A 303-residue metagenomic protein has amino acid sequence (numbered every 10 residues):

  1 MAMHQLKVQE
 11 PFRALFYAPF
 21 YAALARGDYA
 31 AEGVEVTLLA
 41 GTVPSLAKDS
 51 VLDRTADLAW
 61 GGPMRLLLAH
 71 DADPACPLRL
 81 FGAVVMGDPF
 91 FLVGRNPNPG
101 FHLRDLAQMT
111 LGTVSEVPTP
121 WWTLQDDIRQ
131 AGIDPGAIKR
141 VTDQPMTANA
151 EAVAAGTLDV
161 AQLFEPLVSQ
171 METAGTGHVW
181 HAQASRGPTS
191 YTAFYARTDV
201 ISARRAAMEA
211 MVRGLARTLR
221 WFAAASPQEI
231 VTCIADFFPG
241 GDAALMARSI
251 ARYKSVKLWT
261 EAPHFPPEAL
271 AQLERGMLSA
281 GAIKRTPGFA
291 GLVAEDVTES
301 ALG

Functional and structural regions predicted by a protein language model:
A2-I133, R140-D143, D159-E165, H181 (+1 more regions): Short, glycine-/small- and polar/acidic-enriched structural segments that line small-molecule recognition paths
T55-A56, W60, A154-A155, K254-P267 (+1 more regions): Short amphipathic alpha-helical segments at helix boundaries and their inter-helical linkers
Q108, T173, A294: Phosphate-coordinating loops and pocket residues in cytosolic domains that bind phosphorylated ligands
A148-F238: Pocket-lining segment of extracytoplasmic ligand-binding domains
R204-K284: Secondary-structure end/capping motifs
E274-G303: Conserved C-terminal helix/tail region of periplasmic/extracytoplasmic solute-binding proteins
